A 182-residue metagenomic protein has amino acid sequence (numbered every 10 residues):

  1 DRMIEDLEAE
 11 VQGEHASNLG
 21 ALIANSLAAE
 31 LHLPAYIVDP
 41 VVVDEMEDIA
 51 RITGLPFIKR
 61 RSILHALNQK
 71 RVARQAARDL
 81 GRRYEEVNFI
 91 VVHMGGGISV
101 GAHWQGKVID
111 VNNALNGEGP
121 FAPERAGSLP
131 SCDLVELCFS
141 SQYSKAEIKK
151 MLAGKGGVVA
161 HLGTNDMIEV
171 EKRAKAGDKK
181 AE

Functional and structural regions predicted by a protein language model:
R2-A76: Glycine-rich phosphate-binding loop and adjoining helix at the ATP-binding site of ATP-dependent phosphoryl-transfer
V11, F121, V170: Short clusters of hydrophobic/aromatic residues that line enzyme substrate/ligand-binding pockets
N18-L22, I63-L67, R71, I98 (+5 more regions): Conserved active-site and cofactor/substrate-binding residues in soluble primary-metabolism enzymes
L22-S26, E30, R71-R78, D133-L137 (+2 more regions): Alpha-helical scaffold segments in soluble metabolic enzymes
A35-I37, Y84-V87, A146: Short, surface-exposed acidic
I49-S140: Glycine-rich phosphate-binding loop of actin/hexokinase-like ATP-binding domains
S140-E182: A mobile "lid/hinge" subdomain adjacent to the ATP/sugar-phosphate binding pocket shared across diverse ATP-dependent
